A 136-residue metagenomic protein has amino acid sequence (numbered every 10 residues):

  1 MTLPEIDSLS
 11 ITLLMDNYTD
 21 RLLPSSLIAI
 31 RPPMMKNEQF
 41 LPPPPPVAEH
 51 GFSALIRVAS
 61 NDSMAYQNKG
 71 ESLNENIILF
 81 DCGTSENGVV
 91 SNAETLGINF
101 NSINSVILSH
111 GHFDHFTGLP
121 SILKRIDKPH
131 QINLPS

Functional and structural regions predicted by a protein language model:
M1-N74: Zn-dependent metallo-beta-lactamase
L9-T12, N76-I78, S105, H130-Q131: Structural motif
M15-N17, C82-T84, G111: Active-site metal-binding loops of divalent metal-dependent hydrolases
P45-V47, V58-N61, Y66-S105: Pre-active-site segment of Zn-dependent metallo-hydrolases
G51, G83, T117-G118: Glycine-centered flexibility sites
N87-N133: Active-site metal-binding motif and surrounding structural segment of the metallo-beta-lactamase
S136: Metallo-beta-lactamase
